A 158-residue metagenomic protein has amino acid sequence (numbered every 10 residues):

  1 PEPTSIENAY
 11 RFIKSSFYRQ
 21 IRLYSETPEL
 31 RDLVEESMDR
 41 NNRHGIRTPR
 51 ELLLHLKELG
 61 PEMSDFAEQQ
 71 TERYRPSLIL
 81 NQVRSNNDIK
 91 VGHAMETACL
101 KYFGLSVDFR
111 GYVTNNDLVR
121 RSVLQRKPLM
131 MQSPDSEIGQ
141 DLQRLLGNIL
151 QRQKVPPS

Functional and structural regions predicted by a protein language model:
P1-D108: Conserved catalytic-core segment of NTP-binding enzymes
E2-Q20, G111-V119, R144-P156: Hydrophobic transmembrane alpha-helix bundles
L30-S37, C99-L100, N116, M130-P134 (+2 more regions): Short, surface-exposed, charged/polar-biased interaction segments
R73, Q82, L100-P128, L142: Beta-strand-loop-alpha "switch" segments that mediate conformational coupling across diverse proteins
S106, R120, L124-S158: NTP-binding/hydrolysis catalytic cores, primarily Walker-type P-loop NTPases
